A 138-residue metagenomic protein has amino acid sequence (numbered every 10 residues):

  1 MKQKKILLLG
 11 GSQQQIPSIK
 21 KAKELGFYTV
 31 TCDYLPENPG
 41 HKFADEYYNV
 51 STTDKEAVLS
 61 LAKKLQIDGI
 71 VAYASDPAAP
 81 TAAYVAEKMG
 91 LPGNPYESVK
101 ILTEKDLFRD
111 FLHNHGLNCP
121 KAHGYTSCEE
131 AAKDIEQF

Functional and structural regions predicted by a protein language model:
M1-E97, E129: ATP-binding N-terminal substructure of ATP-dependent carboxylate-amine bond-forming enzymes
I101-F138: Active-site nucleotide/adenylate-binding loops and adjacent lid/helix of ATP-dependent enzymes
